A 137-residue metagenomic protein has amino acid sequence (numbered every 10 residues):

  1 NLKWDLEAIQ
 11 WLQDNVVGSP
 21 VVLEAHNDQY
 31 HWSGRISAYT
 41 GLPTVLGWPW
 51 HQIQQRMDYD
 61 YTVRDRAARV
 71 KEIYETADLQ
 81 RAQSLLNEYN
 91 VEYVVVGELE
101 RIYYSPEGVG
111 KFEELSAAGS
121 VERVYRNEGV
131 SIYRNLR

Functional and structural regions predicted by a protein language model:
N1-R137: Extracytoplasmic
